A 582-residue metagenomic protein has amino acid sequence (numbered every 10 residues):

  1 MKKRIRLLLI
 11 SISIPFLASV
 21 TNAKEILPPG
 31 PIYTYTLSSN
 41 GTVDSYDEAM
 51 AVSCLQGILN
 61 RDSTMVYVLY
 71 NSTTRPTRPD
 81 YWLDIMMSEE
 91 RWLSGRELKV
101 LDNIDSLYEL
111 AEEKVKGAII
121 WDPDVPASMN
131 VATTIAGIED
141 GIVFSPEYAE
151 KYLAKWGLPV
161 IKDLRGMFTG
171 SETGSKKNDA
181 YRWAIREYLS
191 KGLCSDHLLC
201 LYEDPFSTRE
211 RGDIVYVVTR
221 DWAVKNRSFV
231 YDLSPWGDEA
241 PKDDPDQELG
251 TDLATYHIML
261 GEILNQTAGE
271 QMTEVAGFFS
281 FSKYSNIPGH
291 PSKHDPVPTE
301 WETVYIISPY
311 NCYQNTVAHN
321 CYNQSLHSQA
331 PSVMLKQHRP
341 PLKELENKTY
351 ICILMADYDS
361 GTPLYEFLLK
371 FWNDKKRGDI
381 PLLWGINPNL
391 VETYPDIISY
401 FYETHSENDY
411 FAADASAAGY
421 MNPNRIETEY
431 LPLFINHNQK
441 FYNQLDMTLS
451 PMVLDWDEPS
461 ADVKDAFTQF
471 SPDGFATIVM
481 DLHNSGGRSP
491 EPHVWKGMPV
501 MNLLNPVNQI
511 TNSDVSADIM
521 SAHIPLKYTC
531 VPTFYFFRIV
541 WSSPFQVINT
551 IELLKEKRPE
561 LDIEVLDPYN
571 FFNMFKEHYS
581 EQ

Functional and structural regions predicted by a protein language model:
M1-L9: Bacterial N-terminal signal peptides that target proteins for export
L9-A18: Bacterial N-terminal signal peptides
A18, A23, S106-E112, L264-Q266 (+3 more regions): Short boundary motifs at domain starts and secondary-structure transition points
K24-Q324: Preference for solvent-exposed, low-hydrophobicity sequence contexts
Y35-E48, Y70-P79, W92-A111, K177 (+7 more regions): Acidic-and-aromatic substrate-binding clefts and catalytic sites of carbohydrate-active enzymes
L260-F278, I351, M355-Y365, L369 (+4 more regions): Catalytic grooves of carbohydrate-active enzymes
C321-Y402: Active-site beta->alpha N-cap acidic-glycine motif
I380, G385-M447: Substrate-binding cleft of extracellular glycoside hydrolase catalytic domains
